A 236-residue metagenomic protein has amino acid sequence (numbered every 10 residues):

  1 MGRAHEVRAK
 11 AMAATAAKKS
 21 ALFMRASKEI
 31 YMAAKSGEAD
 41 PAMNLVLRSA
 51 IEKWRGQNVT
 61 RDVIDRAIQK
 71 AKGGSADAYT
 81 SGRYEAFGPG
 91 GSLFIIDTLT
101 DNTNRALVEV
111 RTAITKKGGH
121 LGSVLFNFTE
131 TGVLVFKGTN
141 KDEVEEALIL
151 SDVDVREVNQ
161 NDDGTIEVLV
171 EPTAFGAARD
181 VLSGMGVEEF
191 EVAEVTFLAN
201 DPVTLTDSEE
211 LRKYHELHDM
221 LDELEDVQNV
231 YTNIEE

Functional and structural regions predicted by a protein language model:
M1-G122, F126-V133, T232-E235: N-terminal cationic and glycine-rich segments that engage phosphates or anionic surfaces
G132, F136-E236: Positively charged, low-complexity, intrinsically disordered RNA-binding extensions
